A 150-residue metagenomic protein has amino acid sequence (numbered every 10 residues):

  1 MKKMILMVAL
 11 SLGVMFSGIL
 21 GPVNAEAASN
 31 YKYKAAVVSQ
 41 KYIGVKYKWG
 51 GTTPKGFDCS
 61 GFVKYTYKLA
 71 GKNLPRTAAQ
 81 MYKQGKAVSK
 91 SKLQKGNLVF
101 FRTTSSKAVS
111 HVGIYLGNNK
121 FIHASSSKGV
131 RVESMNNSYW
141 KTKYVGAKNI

Functional and structural regions predicted by a protein language model:
M1-M4: Positively charged n-region of N-terminal signal peptides that target proteins for export
M7-G18: Bacterial N-terminal signal peptides
F16-K34: Sec-dependent signal peptide cleavage junction
A27, K72-K128: ...with weaker cross-activation on analogous glycine-rich loops/strands in unrelated enzymes
A36-I43: Surface-exposed, glycine-biased beta-strand/turn segments
I43-K95, Y144: Catalytic cysteine-centered active-site loop
G44-G56, R102-K143: Glycine-rich catalytic cores of cysteine/serine-nucleophile enzymes that process amide/ester linkages in cell-envelope
